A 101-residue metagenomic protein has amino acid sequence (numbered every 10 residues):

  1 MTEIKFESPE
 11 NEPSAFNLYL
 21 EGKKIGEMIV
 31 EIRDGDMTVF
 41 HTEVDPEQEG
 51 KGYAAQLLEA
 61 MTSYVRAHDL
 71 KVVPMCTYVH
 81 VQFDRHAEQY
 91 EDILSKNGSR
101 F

Functional and structural regions predicted by a protein language model:
M1-S8: Conserved N-terminal entry element of GNAT/NAT acetyltransferase domains
P13-I25: Conserved beta-hairpin
N17, D36-T38: General beta-strand recognition
K23-E31, T38: Conserved beta-strand in the GNAT
T42-E49: A short, internal acetyl-CoA/4′-phosphopantetheine-binding micro-motif in the GNAT/acyltransferase core
G50-T62: Conserved acetyl-CoA-binding loop-helix of GNAT-fold acetyltransferases
Y64-F101: C-terminal structural segments of small proteins and small subunits
